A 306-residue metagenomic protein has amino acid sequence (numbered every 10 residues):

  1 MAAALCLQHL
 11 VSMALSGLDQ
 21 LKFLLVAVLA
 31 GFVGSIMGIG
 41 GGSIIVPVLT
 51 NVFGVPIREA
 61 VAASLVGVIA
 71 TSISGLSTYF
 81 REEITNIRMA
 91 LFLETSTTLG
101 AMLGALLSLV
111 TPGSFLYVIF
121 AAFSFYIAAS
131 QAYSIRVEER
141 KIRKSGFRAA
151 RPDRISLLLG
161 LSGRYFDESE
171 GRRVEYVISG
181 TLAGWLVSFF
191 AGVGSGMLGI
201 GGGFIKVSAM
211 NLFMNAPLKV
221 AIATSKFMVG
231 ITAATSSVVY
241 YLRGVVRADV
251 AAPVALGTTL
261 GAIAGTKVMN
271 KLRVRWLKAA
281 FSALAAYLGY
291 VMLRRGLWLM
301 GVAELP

Functional and structural regions predicted by a protein language model:
M1-A30, N51, I57, T78-G192 (+2 more regions): Juxtamembrane transmembrane-helix boundary motif
V33-G42, S195-G202: Short helix-coil transition sites and intra-membrane helix breaks within transmembrane domains of multi-pass
M37, S43, G67-A70, S124 (+3 more regions): Hydrophobic residues within membrane-embedded alpha-helical segments of Major Facilitator Superfamily
I45-E59, I205-V220: Interfacial segments of multi-pass membrane proteins
I45-P47, I73-I84, G194-G196, K206-N211 (+1 more regions): Generic transmembrane alpha-helix signature in multi-pass membrane proteins, especially transporters/channels
V61-A62, A90, I222-A223: Conserved glycine-rich helix-kink/hinge and helix-boundary motifs of the Major Facilitator Superfamily
S64-V68, S225-V229, V250-A251, A255: Short hydrophobic/aromatic, small-residue-rich stretches within specific transmembrane helices of secondary active
V66-S74, S96-G100, L107, M228-T235: Membrane-embedded alpha-helical segments of transport systems, primarily multispan ion/solute transporters
